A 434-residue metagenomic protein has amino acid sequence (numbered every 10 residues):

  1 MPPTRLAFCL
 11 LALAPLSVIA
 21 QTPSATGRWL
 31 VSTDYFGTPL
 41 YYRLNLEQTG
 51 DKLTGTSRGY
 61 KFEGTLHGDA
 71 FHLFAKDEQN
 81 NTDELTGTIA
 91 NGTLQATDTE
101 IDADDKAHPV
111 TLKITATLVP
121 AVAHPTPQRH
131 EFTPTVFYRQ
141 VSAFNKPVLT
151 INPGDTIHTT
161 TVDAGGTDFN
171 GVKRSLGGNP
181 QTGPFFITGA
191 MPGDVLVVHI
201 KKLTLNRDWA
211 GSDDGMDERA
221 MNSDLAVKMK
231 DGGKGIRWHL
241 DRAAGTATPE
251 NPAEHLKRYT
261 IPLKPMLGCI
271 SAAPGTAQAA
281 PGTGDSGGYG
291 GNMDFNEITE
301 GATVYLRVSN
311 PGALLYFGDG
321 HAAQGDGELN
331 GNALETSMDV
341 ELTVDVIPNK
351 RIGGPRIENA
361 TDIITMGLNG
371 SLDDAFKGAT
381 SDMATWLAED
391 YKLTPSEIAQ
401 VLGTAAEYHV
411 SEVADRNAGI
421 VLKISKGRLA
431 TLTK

Functional and structural regions predicted by a protein language model:
A7-S17: Bacterial N-terminal signal peptides
Q21-H108: Central antiparallel beta-sheet cores of small beta-barrel/beta-sandwich binding domains
A123-V172: N-terminal, Lys/Arg-enriched amphipathic/low-complexity engagement segments that precede the first folded domain
T133-S142, R174-Q181, P281-Y289: Short, structured beta-strand/loop micro-motifs enriched in basic residues and often containing a Trp
A164-S175, L203-D213, G312-A322, S411-A414: Short, Lys/Arg- and Gly-enriched loop/turn segments at beta-strand edges
L205-T299: Intrinsically disordered, low-complexity linker/loop segments enriched in Gly/Pro and charged/polar residues
L263-N292, N296-D373: Conserved mixed alpha/beta catalytic, RNA-binding, or beta-rich assembly cores of soluble enzyme, regulatory
